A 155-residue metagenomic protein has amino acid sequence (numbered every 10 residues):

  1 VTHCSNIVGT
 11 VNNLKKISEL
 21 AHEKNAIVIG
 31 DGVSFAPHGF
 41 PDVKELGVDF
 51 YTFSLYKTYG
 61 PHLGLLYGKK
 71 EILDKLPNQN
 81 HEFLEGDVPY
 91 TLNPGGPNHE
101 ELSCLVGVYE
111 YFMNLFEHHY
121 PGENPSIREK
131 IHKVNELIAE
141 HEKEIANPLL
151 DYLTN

Functional and structural regions predicted by a protein language model:
V1-N155: Pyridoxal 5′-phosphate
